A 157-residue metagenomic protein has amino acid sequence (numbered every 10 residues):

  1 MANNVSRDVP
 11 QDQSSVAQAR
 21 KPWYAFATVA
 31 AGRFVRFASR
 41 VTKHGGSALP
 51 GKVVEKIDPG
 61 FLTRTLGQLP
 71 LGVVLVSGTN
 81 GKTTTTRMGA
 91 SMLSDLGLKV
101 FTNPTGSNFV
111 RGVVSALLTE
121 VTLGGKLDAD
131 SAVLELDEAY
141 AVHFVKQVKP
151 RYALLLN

Functional and structural regions predicted by a protein language model:
N3-V5: Actinobacteria-biased recognition of intrinsically disordered, low-complexity terminal regions
R7-N157: Phosphate-binding loop of NTP-binding sites
